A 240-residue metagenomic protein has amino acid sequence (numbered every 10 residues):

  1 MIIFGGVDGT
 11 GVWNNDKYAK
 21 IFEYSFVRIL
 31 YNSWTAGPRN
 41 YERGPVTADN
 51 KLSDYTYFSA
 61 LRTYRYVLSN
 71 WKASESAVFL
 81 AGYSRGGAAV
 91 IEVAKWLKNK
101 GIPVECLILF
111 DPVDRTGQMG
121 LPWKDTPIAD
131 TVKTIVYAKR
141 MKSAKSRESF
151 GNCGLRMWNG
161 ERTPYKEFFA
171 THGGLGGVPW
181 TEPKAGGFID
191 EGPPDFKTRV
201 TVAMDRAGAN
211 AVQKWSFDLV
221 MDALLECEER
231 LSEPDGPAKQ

Functional and structural regions predicted by a protein language model:
M1-V78: Active-site catalytic motif of lipid deacylating hydrolases and related acyltransferases
I3-G6, R39-R43, F79-A81, C106-L109 (+2 more regions): Structural recognition of the beta-strand scaffold that forms the well-ordered cores of secreted hydrolase catalytic
K17-S25, D54-F58, K95-W96, L121-P127 (+2 more regions): Short secondary-structure boundary/capping segments
I29-S33, Y66-N70, V93-W96, K100 (+1 more regions): Structured segments of extracytoplasmic/periplasmic soluble domains in secreted or envelope-associated proteins
A60-G154: Serine-dependent carboxylesterase/thioesterase catalytic core of lipase-like alpha/beta-hydrolase/SGNH enzymes
D130, R140-Q240: C-terminal catalytic-base region of ester-bond hydrolases, centering on the histidine of the charge-relay
